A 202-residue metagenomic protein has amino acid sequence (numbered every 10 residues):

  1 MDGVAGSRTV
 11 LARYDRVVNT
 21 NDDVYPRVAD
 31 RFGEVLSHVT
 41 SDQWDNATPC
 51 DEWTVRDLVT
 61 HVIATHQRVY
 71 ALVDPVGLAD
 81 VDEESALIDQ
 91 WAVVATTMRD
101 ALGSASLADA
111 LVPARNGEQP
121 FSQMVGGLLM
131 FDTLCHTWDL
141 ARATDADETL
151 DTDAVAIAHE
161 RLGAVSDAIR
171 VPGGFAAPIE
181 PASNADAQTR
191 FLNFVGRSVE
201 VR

Functional and structural regions predicted by a protein language model:
M1-S7: Extreme N-terminal basic, low-complexity initiation segments that serve as generic localization/processing leaders
S7-E34, H38-D51, Q67-A86, Q90-R202: Structured surface interface patches that mediate subunit assembly and partner/cofactor docking
R56, T60-I63, Q67: An amphipathic alpha-helix adjacent to DNA-recognition modules
